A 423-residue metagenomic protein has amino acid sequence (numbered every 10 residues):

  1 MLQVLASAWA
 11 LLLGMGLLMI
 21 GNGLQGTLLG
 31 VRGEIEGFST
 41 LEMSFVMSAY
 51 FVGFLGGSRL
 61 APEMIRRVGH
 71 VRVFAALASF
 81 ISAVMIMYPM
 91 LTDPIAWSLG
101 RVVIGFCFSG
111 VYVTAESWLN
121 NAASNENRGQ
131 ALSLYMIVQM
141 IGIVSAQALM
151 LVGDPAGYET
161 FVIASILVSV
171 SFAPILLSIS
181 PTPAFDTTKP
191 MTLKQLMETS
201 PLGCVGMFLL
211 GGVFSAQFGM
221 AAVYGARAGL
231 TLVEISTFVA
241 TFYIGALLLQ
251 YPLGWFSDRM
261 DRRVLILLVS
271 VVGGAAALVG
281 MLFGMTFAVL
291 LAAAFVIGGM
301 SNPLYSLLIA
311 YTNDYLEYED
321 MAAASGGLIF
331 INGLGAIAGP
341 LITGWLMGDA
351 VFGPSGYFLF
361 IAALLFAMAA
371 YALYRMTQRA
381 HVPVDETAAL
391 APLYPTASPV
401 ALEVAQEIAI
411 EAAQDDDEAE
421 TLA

Functional and structural regions predicted by a protein language model:
M1-Q3, P183-M191, R375-A423: Intrinsic disorder in cytosolic terminal tails and internal cytosolic loops of multi-pass membrane transporters
L2-F51, G203-G206, S215-Y224, A228 (+1 more regions): Helix-loop boundary and gating motifs at the non-cytosolic
L29, G110-A123, N302-E317: Intracellular juxtamembrane helix-capping segments at the cytosolic ends of symmetry-related transmembrane helices
T40-L41, N125-Y135, L232-V233, L316-L328: Loop-to-transmembrane helix entry/capping segments in MFS-fold secondary transporters and related SLC/MFSD carriers
R72-I86, S165, V264-L278: Structural signature of the two symmetry-related core transmembrane helices
V102-I137: Cytoplasmic helix-loop-helix junction between adjacent transmembrane helices in 12-TM secondary transporters
M150-L151, S165-F185, M368-Q378: C-terminal membrane-cytosol helix-exit motif in multi-pass small-molecule transporters
L151-I166, W345-L365: A membrane-interface helix-boundary motif in multi-pass transporters
